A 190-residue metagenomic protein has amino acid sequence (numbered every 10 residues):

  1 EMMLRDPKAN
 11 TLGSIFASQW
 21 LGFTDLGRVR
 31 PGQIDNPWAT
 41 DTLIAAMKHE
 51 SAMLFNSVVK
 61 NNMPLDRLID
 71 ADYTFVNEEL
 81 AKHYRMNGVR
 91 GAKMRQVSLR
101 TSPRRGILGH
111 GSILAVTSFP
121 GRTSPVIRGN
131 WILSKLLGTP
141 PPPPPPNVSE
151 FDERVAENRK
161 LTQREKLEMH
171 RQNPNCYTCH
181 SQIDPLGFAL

Functional and structural regions predicted by a protein language model:
E1-K60, R67: Long, ordered, helix-rich scaffold segments
M2, S14-I15, H49, M53 (+5 more regions): Solvent-exposed, polar/charged alpha-helical surfaces in well-ordered, non-transmembrane soluble domains, broadly
R5-L12, G22-P31, K82, M86-G91 (+2 more regions): Secretory-pathway/luminal and periplasmic proteins that interact with or process carbohydrate-rich
L12-F16, P64-D70, G91-K93, I132: Surface-exposed patches in mature extracellular/periplasmic domains of secreted proteins
A39, L43, D72, S124: Catalytic cores of large soluble enzymes that bind and process phosphate-bearing ligands
A39, V59, E79, M86-R100 (+1 more regions): An amphipathic alpha-helical core segment
V58-D66, D70-E79, H83-N87: Gly/Pro-rich turn-and-neighbor structural signature
A81, Q96-L190: Sequence context surrounding c-type heme c attachment/ligation sites in exported
